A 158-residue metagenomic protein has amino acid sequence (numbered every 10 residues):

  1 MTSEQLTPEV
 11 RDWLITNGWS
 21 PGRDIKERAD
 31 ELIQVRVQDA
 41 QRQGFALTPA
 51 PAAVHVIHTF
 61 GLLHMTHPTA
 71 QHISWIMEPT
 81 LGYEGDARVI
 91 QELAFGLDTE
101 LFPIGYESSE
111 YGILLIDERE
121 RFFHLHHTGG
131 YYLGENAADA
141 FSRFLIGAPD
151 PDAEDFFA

Functional and structural regions predicted by a protein language model:
M1-G112, D155-A158: A surface-exposed partner-binding patch
I116-E120: Short acidic-glycine loop/turn motifs at beta-strand connectors
F122-H127: Short, compact, well-ordered microdomains
G129-F156: Compact, glycine/acidic-enriched structural inserts
